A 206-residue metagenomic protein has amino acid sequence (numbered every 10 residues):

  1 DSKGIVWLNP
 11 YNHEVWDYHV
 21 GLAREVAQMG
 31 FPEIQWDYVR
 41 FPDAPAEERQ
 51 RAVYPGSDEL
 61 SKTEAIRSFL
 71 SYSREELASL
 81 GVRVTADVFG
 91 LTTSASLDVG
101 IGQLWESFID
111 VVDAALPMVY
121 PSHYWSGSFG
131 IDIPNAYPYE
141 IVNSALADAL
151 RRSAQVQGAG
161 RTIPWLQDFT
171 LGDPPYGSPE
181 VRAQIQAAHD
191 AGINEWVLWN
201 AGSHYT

Functional and structural regions predicted by a protein language model:
D1-E25: Active-site-adjacent "subsite" loops/lids of carbohydrate-active enzymes
L8-P10, R51-T63, L91-T93, D132-A136: Surface-exposed cleft-lining segments at the edges of enzyme active sites
N9-D17, L60-R67, A136-N143, P175-P179: Soluble non-cytosolic domains of exported or imported proteins
A27-Q28, F108, H189: Non-catalytic positions within long, well-ordered alpha-helices that form the structural scaffold/packing of enzyme
P32-S61: Active-site-proximal loop/short-helix segments that contain or immediately flank catalytic acid/base residue(s)
Q35-W36, S61-I101, V142, Q157-T170: Aromatic-lined carbohydrate-recognition surfaces of secreted/lumenal glycan-active proteins
V112-S126, N135-T206: Substrate-binding cleft of secreted/luminal carbohydrate-active enzymes
